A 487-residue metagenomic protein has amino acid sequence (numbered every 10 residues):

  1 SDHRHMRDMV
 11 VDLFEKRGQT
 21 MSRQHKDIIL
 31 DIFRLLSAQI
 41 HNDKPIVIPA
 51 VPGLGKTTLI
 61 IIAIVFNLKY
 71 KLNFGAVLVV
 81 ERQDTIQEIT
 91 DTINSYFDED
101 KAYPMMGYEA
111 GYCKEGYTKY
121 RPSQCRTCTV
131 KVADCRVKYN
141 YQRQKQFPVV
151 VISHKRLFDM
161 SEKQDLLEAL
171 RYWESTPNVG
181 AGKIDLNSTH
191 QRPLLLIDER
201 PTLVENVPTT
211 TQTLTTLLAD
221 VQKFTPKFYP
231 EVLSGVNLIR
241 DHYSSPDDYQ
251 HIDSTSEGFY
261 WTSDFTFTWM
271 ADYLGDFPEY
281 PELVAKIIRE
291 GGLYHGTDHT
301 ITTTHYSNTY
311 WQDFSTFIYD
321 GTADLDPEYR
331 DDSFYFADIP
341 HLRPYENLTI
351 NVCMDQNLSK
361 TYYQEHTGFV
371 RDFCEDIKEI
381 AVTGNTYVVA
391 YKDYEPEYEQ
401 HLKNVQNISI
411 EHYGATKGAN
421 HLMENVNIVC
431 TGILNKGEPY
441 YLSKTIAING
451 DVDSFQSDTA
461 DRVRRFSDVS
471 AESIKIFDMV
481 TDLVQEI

Functional and structural regions predicted by a protein language model:
S1-I487: ASCE RecA-like P-loop NTPase motor cores that couple ATP hydrolysis to mechanical translocation on nucleic acids
